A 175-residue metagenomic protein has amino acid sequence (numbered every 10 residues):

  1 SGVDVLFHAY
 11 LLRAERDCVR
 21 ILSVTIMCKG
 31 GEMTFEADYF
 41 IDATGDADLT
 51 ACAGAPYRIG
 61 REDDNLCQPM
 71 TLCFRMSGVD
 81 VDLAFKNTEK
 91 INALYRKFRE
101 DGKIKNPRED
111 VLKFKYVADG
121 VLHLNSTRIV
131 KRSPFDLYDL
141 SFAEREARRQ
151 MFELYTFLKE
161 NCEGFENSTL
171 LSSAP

Functional and structural regions predicted by a protein language model:
S1-V5: N-terminal Rossmann-like dinucleotide/flavin-binding domain of flavoprotein oxidoreductases that bind FAD/FMN
F7-H8, L12, M27-C28, E32-Y39 (+1 more regions): Flavin (FAD/FMN)-binding glycine-rich loop and adjacent Rossmann-like elements that form
C18-V24: Short, hydrophobic/aromatic-rich segments at coil-to-beta transitions
